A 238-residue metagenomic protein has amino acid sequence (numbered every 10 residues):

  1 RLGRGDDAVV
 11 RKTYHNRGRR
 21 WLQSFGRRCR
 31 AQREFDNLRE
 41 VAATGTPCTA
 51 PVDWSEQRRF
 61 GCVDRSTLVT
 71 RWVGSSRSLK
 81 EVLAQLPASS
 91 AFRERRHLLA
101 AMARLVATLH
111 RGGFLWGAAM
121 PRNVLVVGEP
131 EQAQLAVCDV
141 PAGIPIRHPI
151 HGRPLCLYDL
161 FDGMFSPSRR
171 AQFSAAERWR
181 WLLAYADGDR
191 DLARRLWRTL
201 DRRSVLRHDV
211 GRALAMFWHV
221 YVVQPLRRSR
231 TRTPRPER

Functional and structural regions predicted by a protein language model:
R1-K80, S89, R104-G112, W116 (+1 more regions): Conserved ATP-binding subdomain of kinase catalytic cores across diverse folds
R28-C29, R96, Q172: Residue-level marker of alpha-helix boundaries and capping positions
A88-S90, F173: Inter-helical turn/loop segments and adjacent helix faces that build the functional surface of alpha-helical bundle
A119-V126: Hydrophobic residue at the +6 position relative to the catalytic HRD Asp in the kinase catalytic loop
V126-Q132: Activation-loop N-terminal segment of eukaryotic-like protein kinases
A133-Y221: C-lobe/activation-segment region of protein kinase-like
V210-R238: Membrane-proximal basic amphipathic "stem/tether" segments
